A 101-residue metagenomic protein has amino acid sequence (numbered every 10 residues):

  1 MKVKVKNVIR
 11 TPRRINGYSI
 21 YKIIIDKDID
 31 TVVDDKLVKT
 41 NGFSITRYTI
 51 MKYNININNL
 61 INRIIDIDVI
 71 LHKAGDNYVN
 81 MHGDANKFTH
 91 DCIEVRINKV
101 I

Functional and structural regions predicted by a protein language model:
M1-G17: Structural detector for short beta-strands of small beta-barrel domains
V3-N7, I65-L71: OB-fold and OB-like beta-barrel modules that bind single-stranded nucleic acids
V8-R10, I25-D30, V38, I55-N56 (+1 more regions): Intrinsic disorder/low-complexity segments
N16-I20, N62-I64, H90: A general secondary-structure signal for short beta-strands and their flanking turns/coil in non-transmembrane regions
N16-Y48: OB-fold (S1/OB) nucleic-acid-binding surfaces
I20, I45-T46, I50-M51, I57 (+1 more regions): Extended low-polarity, hydrophobic cluster-rich segments
I50-D68: Short nucleic-acid-contacting surface segments enriched for D/E, G, S/T with interspersed K/R
H72-I101: OB-fold/S1-family single-stranded nucleic acid-binding modules
